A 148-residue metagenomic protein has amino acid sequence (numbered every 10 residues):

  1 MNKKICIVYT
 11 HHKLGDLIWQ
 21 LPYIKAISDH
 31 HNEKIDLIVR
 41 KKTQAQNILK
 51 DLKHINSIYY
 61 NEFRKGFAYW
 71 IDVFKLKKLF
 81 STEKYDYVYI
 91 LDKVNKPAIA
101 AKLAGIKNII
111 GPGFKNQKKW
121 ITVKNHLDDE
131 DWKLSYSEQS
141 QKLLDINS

Functional and structural regions predicted by a protein language model:
M1-S148: Catalytic machinery of carbohydrate-active enzymes, primarily nucleotide-sugar-dependent glycosyltransferases
